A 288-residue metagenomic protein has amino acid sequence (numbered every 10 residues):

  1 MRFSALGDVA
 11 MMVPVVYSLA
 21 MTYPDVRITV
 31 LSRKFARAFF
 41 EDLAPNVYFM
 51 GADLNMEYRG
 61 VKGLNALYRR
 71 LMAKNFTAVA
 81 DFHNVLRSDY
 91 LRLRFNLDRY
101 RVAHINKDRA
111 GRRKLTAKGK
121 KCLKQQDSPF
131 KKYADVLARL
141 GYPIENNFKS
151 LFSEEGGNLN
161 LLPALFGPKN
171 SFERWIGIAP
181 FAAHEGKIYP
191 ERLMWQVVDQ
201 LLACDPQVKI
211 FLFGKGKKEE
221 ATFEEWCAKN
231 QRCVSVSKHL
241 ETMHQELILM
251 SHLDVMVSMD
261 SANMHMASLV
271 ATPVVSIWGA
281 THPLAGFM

Functional and structural regions predicted by a protein language model:
M1-M288: Catalytic machinery of carbohydrate-active enzymes, primarily nucleotide-sugar-dependent glycosyltransferases
